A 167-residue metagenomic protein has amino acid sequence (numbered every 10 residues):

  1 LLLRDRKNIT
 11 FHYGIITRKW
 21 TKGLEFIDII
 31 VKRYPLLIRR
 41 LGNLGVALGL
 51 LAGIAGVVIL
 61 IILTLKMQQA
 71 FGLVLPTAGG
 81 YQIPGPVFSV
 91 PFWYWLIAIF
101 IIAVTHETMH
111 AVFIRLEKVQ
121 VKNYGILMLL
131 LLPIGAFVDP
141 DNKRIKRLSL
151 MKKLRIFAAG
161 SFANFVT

Functional and structural regions predicted by a protein language model:
L1-T167: Hydrophobic transmembrane alpha-helices and their immediate loop junctions in multi-pass integral membrane proteins
